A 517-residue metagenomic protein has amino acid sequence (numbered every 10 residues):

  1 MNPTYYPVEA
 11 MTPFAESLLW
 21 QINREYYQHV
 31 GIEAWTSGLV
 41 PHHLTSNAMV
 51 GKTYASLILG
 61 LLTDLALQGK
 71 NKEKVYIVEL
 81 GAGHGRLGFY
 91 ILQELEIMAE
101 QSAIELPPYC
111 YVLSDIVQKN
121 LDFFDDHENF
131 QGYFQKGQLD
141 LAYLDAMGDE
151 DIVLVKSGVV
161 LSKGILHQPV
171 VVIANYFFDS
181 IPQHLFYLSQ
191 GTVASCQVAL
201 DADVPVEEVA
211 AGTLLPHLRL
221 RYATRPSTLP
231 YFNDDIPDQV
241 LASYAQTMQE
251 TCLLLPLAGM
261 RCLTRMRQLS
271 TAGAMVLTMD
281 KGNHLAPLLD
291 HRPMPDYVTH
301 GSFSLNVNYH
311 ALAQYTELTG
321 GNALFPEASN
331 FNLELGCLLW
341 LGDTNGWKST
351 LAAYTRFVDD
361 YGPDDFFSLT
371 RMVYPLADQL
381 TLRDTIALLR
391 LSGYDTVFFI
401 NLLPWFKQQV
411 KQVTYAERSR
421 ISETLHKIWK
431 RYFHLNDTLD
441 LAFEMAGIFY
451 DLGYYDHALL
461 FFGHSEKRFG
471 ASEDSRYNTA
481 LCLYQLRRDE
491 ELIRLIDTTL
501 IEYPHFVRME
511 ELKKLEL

Functional and structural regions predicted by a protein language model:
M1-N71, E79, R86-F89, Q93 (+2 more regions): N-terminal charged/capping segments associated with class I S-adenosyl-L-methionine
S102-A103, P108-D115: Conserved SAM-binding motif I beta-strand of class I
L121-G164: S-adenosyl-L-methionine
K156-Q190, M248-R261, V276: A short SAM/SAH-binding and catalytic strip from SAM-dependent methyltransferases
A174-P226, Y297-G301: A mobile, often basic/glycine-rich helix-loop segment that functions as the active-site lid/recognition loop
Q246-Y477, L481: Rossmann-like AdoMet/SAM-dependent catalytic core
A471-R476, I501-K514: Boundary/linker segments of alpha-helical solenoid repeat arrays
Y484-V507: TPR/TPR-like (Sel1-like) alpha-helical repeat modules
